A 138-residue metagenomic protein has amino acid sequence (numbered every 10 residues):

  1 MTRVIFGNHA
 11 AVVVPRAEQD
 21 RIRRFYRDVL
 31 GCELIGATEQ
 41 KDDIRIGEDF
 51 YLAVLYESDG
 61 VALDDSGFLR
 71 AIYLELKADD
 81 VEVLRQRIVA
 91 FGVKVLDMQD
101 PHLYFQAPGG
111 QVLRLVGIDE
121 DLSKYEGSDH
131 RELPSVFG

Functional and structural regions predicted by a protein language model:
M1-R23, A71-L76, D121-G138: N-terminal beta-strand motif that seeds the catalytic metal site of vicinal oxygen chelate
V14-D20, L69-V112, G117-E120: Vicinal oxygen chelate
Y26, I88, E126: Short, flexible helix/strand-to-coil boundary loops that buttress conserved ligand/catalytic motifs in alpha/beta
R27-I35, G92-K94: Conserved acetyl-CoA-binding loop of GNAT-fold acetyltransferases
E33-F68, V112-E120: Conserved short beta-strand elements that form part of the metal-binding/catalytic scaffold of enzyme active sites
E39-Q40, P101-H102, S123: Residue-level "edge-of-site" marker
I46-E48, Q106-Q111, E126, H130: Short secondary-structure transition/capping segments
D64-D65, L96, Y125-E126: A short, polar/proline- and glycine-enriched secondary-structure boundary/capping micro-motif
